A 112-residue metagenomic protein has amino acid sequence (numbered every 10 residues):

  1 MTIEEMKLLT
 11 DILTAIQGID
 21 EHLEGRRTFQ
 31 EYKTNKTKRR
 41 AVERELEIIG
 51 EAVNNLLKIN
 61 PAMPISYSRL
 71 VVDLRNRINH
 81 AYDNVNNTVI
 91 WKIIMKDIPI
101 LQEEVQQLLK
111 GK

Functional and structural regions predicted by a protein language model:
M1-K112: Solvent-exposed interaction patches of small proteins and small membrane subunits
